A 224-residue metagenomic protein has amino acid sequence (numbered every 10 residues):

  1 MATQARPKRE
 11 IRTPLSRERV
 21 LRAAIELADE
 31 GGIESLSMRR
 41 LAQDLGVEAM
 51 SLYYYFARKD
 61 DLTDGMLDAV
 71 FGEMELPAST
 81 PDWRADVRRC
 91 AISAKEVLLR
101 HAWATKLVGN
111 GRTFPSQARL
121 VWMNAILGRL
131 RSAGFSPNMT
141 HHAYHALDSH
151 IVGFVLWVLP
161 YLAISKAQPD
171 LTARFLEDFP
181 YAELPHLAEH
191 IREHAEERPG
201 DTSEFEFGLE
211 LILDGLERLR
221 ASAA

Functional and structural regions predicted by a protein language model:
M1-L15, P185-A195, A224: N-terminal intrinsically disordered/low-complexity leader segments
R19, A23, L27-D61, G65: Helix-turn-helix
L67, K95-P115, A125, L156-P160 (+1 more regions): Amphipathic alpha-helical segments used for helix-helix packing
A69-E73: Short, basic, alpha-helical segments at the C-terminal edge of helix-turn-helix-like DNA-binding modules
E75-V121, P137-T140, Y144-L147: Hydrophobic alpha-helical connector segments
W122-Y144, D148-H150, F154-L176, H190 (+3 more regions): Hydrophobic alpha-helical bundle segments that form small-molecule/ligand-binding pockets
E197, D201-E217: C-terminal all-alpha effector/ligand-binding and dimerization domain of prokaryotic HTH-type transcriptional repressors
